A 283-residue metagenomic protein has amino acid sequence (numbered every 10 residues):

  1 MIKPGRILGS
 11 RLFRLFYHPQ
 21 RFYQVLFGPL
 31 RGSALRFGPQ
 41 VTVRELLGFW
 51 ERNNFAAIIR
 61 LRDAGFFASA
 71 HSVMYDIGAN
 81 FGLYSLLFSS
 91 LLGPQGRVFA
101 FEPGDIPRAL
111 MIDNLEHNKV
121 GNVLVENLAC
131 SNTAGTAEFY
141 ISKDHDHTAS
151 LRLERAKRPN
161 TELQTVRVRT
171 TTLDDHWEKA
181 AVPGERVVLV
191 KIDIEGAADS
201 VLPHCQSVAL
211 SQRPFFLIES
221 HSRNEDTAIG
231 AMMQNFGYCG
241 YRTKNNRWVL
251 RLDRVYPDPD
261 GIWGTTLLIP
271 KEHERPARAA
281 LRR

Functional and structural regions predicted by a protein language model:
M1-N114, N118-N122, E162, H176-E185 (+2 more regions): S-adenosyl-L-methionine
L47-Y75, T136-E138, R152-S211, N224 (+1 more regions): Short internal loop-to-helix segment that lines adenine-nucleotide cofactor pockets
Y75, F99, K119, E126 (+3 more regions): Conserved Rossmann-like nucleotide-binding pocket used by diverse enzymes that bind dinucleotide cofactors
A79, V120, C130-N132, L173 (+2 more regions): Hydrophobic pocket-lining residues within nucleotide cofactor-binding pockets
D105-R108, I112-T148: Core alpha/beta nucleotide-donor-binding catalytic domains of modification enzymes
E126-L128, Y238-R247: Conserved S-adenosyl-L-methionine
R213-F215: Proline-aspartate-enriched helix->loop->beta-strand connector
E225-G237: C-terminal substrate-binding/active-site "lid" region of AdoMet-derived donor-dependent transferases
